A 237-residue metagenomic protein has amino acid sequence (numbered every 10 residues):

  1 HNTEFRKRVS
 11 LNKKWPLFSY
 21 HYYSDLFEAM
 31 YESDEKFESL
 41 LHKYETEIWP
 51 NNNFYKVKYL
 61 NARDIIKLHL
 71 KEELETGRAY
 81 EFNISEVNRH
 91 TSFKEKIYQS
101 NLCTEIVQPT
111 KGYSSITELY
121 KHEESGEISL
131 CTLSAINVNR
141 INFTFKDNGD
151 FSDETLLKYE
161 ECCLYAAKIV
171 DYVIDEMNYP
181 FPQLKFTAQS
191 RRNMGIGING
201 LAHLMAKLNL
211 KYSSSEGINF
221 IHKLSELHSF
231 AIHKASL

Functional and structural regions predicted by a protein language model:
H1-A135, N142-F143, D147-S152, Y179 (+2 more regions): Active-site cavity-forming subdomains of large catalytic enzyme subunits
L41-H42, C162-K185, N193, K211-L237: Internal maturation/activation junctions in enzymes
R63, K67, C131, L164 (+1 more regions): Non-catalytic, well-ordered alpha-helical scaffold segments
E123-E127, A188-N193: Structural motif
A135-V138, R192-K207: Contiguous, well-ordered alpha-helical segments that form the cores/surfaces of helical PPI scaffolds
N139-D147, D171-P180, H203, K207-K211: Conserved helix-loop functional segments at active or binding sites
T144-E160, L210-E216: Structural helix-adjacent loops and short alpha-helical linkers that scaffold large soluble proteins
D153-E154, Y179-R191, L204-K207: Active-site-adjacent structural elements in folded domains
